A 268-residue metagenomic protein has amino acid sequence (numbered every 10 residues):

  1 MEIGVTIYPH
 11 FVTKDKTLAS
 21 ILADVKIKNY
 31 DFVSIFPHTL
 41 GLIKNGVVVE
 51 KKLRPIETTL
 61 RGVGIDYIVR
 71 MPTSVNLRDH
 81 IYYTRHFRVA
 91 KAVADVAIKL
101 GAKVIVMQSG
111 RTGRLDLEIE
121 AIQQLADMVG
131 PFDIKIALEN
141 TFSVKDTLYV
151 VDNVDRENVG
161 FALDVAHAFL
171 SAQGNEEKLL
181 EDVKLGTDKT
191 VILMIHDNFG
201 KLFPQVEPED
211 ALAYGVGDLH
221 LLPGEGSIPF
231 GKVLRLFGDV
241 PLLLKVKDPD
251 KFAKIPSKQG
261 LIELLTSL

Functional and structural regions predicted by a protein language model:
M1-G4, S20-K26, V144-V165, F169-L268: Histidine-acidic metal/acid-base catalytic patches
M1-K91, I98, G160, T266-S267: N-terminal pre-domain/capping segments
T6-V12, F36-L40, P72-S74, G110-T112 (+4 more regions): Active-site beta-loop-alpha junctions enriched in small/polar residues
V12, I43-N45, R78-H80, G113-L115 (+2 more regions): A generic structural signal for short coil/turn motifs at secondary-structure boundaries
Y30, A97-A102, T190, D239: A structural motif
S34, I68-V69, V106, A137 (+3 more regions): Conserved beta-strand positions in the central sheet of alpha/beta enzyme cores
V47-R54, Y83-K91, L117-Q123, Q173-K184 (+2 more regions): Charged helix-capping and loop-helix junction motifs
R54, T59-D66, N76-G160: Active-site acidic/histidine proton-transfer and metal-coordination neighborhood in alpha/beta enzyme cores
